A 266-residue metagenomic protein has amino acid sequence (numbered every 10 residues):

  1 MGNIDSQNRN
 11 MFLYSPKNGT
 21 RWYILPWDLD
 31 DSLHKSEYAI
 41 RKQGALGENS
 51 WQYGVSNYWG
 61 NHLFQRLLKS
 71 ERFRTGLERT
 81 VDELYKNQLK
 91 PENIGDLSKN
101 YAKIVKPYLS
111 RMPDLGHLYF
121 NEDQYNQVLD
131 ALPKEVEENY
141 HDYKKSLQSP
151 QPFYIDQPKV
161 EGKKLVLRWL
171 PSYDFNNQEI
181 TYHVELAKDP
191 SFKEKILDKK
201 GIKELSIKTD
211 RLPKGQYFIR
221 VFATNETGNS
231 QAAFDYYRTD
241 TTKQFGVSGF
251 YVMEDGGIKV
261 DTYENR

Functional and structural regions predicted by a protein language model:
M1-N8, F12-H183, V247-N265: Middle-to-C-terminal accessory/interaction subdomains
S15, L186-P190, A223-N225: Residue-level signal for short segments within beta-strands and strand-turn junctions of well-structured beta-sheet
W169, V184, T209, I219-V221: An aromatic-rich alpha-helical recognition segment common to small helix-rich domains
Q178-E194: Extracellular low-complexity, O-glycosylation-prone stalks/linkers
I196-K203: Short beta-strand segments within Ig-like beta-sandwich modules, predominantly Fibronectin type-III
E204-R211: Exposed aromatic-hydrophobic patches
R211-S230: Beta-strand-rich modules
E226-T262: Extracellular fibronectin type III
